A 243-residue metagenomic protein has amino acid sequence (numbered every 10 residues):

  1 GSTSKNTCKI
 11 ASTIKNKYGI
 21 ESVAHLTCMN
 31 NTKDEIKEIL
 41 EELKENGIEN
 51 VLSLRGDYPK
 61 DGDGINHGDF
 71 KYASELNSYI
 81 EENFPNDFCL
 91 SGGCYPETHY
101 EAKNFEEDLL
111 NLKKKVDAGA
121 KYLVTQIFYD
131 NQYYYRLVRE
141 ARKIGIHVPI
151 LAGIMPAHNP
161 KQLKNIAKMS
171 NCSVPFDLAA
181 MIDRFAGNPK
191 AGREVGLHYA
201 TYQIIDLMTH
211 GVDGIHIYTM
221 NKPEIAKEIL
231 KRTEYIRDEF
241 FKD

Functional and structural regions predicted by a protein language model:
G1-C8, D57-G68, A120-Y134, M220-K222: Glycine-rich, proline-tolerant flexible connector loops at the mouths of alpha/beta enzymes
Y18-S22, G47-E49, N86-L90, A120-K121 (+2 more regions): Short, well-ordered coil/turn segments that N-cap beta-strands
H25-N31, G56-D57, G93-H99, F128-Y129 (+3 more regions): Active-site beta-loop-alpha junctions enriched in small/polar residues
N31-K44, E107-N111, R136-R139, N159-N165 (+2 more regions): Catalytic cores of alpha/beta
L43, K115, G119, A152 (+1 more regions): Conserved, mostly hydrophobic/aromatic
H67-Y95, I144-L197, Y202, T233-D243: Active-site pocket-lining/capping segments in soluble small-molecule metabolic enzymes
S78-V124, H198-H210: Active-site/ligand-binding-proximal alpha/beta "capping" segment
Y134, V138, P223-K242: C-terminal helical cap(s) of enzyme catalytic domains, especially alpha/beta-barrels
